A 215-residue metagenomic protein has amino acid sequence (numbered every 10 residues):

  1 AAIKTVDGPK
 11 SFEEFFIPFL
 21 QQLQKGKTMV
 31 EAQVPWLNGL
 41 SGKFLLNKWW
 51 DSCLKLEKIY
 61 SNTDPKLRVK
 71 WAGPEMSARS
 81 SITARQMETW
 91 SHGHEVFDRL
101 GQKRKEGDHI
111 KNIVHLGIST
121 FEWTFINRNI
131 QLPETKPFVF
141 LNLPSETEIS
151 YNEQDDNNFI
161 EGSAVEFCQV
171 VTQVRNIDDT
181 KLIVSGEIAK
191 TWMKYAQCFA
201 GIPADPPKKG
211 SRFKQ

Functional and structural regions predicted by a protein language model:
A1-K25, A72-N127, F167: Short, contiguous alpha-helical
A2-S61, H109-I110: Short, helix-capping/interhelical loops that line the mouth of catalytic, cofactor-, or ligand-binding pockets
E14-F15, R68-W71, D179-K181: Short, hydrophobic secondary-structure boundary micro-motifs
Q24, D155-Q215: C-terminal interaction segments
G26-L40, T120-T135, A196-K214: Charged/polar, low-hydrophobicity segments characteristic of intrinsically disordered regions and flexible loops
L45-S52, S81-R85, I113, D156: Amphipathic alpha-helix face/heptad-repeat signature
C53-I82: Acidic interhelical loop/turn segments
N129-Q169: Glycine/small-residue-rich hydrophobic helix-like segments
